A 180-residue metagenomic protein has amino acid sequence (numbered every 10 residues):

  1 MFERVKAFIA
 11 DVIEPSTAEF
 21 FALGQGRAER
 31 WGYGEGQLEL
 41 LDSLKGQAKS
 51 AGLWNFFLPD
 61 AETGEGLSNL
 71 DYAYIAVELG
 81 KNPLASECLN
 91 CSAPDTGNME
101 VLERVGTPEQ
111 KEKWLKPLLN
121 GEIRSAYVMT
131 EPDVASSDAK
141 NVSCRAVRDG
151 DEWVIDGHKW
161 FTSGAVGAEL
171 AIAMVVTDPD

Functional and structural regions predicted by a protein language model:
M1-A93, R104, E109-K113, P117-N120: Amphipathic, small/basic residue-rich leader segments at the start of a protein or domain
G64-E65, M99, V134-S136, T162 (+1 more regions): Flexible loop/turn segments at secondary-structure boundaries
L67-N69, S137-K140, G164-E169: Short glycine/proline-enriched turns and hinge-like loops at secondary-structure junctions
D95, Q110-E112, V134-D138, T162-A165: Short, well-ordered, mixed-charge alpha-helical segments that flank or form enzyme active sites
M99-V105, Y127-V128: Flexible, glycine-rich active-site loops centered on histidine and acidic residues that chelate a metal or position
I123-S125: A glycine-rich helix N-cap at a beta->alpha junction
V128, D151-E152, D156-D180: A short core secondary-structure module
C144-V147: A structural signal for short hydrophobic beta-strand segments in well-ordered beta-sheet cores
